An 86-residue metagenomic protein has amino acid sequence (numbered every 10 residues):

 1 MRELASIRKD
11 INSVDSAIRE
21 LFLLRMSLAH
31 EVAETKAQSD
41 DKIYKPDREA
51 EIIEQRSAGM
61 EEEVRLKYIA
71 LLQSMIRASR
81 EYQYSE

Functional and structural regions predicted by a protein language model:
M1-E86: Domain-level signature for soluble enzymes in the chorismate/prephenate branch of the shikimate pathway
